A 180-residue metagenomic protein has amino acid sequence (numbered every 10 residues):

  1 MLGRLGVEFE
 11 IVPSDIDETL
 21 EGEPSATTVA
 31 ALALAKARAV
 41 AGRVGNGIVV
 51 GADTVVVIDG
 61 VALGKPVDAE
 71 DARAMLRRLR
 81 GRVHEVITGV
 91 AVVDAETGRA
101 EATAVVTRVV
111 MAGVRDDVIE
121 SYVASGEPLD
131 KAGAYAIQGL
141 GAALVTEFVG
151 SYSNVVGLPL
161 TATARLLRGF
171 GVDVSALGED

Functional and structural regions predicted by a protein language model:
M1-V7: N-terminal beta1-alpha1 ligand-phosphate binding loop
E10-E18: A short beta-strand-loop structural module common to alpha/beta enzyme folds
I11, G22-D180: Anionic-ligand binding patches
